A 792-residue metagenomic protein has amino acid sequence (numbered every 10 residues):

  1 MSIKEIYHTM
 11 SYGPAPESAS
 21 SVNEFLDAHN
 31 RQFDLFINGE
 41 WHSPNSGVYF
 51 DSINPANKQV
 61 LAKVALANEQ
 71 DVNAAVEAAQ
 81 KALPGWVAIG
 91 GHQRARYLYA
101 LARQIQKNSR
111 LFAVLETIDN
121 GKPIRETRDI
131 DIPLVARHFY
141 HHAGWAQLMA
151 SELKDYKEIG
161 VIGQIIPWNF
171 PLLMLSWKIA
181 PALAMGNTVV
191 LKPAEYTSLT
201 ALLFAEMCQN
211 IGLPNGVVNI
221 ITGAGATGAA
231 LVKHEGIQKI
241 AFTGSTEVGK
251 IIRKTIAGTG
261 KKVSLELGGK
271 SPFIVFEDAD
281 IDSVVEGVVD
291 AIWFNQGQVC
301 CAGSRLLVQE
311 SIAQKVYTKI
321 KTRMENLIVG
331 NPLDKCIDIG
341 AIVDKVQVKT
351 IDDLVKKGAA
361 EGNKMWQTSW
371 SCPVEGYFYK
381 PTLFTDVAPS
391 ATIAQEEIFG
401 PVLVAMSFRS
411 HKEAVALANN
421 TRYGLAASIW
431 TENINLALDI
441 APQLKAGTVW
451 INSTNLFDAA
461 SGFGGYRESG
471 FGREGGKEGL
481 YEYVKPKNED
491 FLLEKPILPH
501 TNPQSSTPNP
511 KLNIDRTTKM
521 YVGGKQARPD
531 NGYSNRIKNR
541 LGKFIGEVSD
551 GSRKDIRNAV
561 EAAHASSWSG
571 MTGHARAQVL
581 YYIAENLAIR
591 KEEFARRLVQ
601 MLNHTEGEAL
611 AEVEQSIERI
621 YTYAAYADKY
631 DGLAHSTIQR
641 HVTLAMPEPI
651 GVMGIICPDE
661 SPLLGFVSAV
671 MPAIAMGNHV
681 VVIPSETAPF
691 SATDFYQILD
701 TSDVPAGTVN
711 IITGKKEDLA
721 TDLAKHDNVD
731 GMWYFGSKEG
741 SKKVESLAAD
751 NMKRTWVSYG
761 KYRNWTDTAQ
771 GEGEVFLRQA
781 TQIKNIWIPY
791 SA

Functional and structural regions predicted by a protein language model:
M1-K63, R96, A100, P133 (+10 more regions): Terminal low-complexity tails and localization/encapsulation signals of metabolic enzymes
K58, R94, E116, G186 (+15 more regions): Residue-level signal for inorganic ion chemistry
Q59-M149, K319, G542-Y630: Glycine-rich loop-to-alpha-helix module at the N-terminal edge of alpha/beta enzyme cores
L61-A67, A82-A88, Q164, F273-V275 (+7 more regions): Short, well-ordered beta-strand elements within core beta-sheets of diverse protein domains
G144-N215, Q238, G260, D282 (+4 more regions): Conserved small-residue-rich beta-alpha loop and adjacent elements that most often cradle the phosphate/pyrophosphate
G163, I220-Q238, V642-T643, I711-D727: A structured beta-alpha segment of the ubiquitous adenosine-cofactor-binding alpha/beta core
P181-L183, T200, M207, L231 (+6 more regions): Hydrophobic/aromatic ligand-binding patch that stacks against planar heteroaromatic rings of cofactors or nucleotides
E247-A388, H411-K412, A416-L417, K445 (+6 more regions): ALDH superfamily catalytic-core signature
